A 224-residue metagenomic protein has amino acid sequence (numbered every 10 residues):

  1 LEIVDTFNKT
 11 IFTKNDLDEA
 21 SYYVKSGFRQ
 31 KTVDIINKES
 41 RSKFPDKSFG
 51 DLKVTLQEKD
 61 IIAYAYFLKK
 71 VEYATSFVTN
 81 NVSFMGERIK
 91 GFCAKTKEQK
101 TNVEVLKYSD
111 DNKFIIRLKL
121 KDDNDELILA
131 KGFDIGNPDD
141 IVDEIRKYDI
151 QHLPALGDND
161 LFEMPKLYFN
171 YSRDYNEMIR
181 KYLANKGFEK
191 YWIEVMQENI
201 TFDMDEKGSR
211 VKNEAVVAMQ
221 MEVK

Functional and structural regions predicted by a protein language model:
L1-K224: Hydrophobic-core positions in well-structured secondary-structure elements of globular domains
